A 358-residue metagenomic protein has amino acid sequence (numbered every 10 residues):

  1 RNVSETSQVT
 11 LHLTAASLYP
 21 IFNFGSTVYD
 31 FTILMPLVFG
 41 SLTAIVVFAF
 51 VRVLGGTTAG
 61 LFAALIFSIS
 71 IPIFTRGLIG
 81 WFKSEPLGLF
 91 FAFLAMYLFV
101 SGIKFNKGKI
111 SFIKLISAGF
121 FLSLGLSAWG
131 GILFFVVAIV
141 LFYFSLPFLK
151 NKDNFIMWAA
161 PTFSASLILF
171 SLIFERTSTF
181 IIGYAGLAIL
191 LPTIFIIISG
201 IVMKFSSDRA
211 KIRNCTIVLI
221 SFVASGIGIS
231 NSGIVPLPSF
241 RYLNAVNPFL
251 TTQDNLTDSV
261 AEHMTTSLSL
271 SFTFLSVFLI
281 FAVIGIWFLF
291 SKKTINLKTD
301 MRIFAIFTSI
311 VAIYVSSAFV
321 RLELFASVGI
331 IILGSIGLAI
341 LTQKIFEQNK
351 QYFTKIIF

Functional and structural regions predicted by a protein language model:
R1-L42, S70, K83: Membrane-interface coil-to-helix junctions
L34-V53, A59-N106, I110-F148, A160-E175 (+2 more regions): Membrane-embedded helix bundles of polyisoprenyl
I45-A49, L94-G102, I139-P147, I168 (+4 more regions): Transmembrane alpha-helices and membrane-interface helical segments of multi-pass integral membrane enzymes
G80-S84, S178-Y184, S316-S327: Membrane-interface catalytic loops of GT-C/OST-like multi-pass glycosylation enzymes that act
K109, N151-W158, R209-T216, S276 (+2 more regions): Membrane-interface helix-loop-helix junctions at transmembrane boundaries of multi-pass membrane enzymes, predominantly
L149-A210, I217-S230: Eukaryote-biased recognition of long, low-complexity, charge-rich segments
A185-V202, C215-K292, M301-R302: Alpha-helical transmembrane segments at the extracellular/periplasmic loop-to-helix junctions of multi-pass membrane
V218-F222, I336-F358: Signature aromatic-anchored transmembrane alpha helix within multi-pass, membrane-resident enzymes that catalyze glycan
